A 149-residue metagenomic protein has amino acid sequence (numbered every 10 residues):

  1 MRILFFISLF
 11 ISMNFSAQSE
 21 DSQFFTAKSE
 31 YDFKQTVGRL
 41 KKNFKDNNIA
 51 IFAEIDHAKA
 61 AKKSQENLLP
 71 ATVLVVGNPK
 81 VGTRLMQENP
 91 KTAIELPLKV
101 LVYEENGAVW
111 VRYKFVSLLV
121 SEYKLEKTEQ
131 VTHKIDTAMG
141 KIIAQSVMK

Functional and structural regions predicted by a protein language model:
M1-E20: Bacterial Sec-dependent N-terminal signal peptides
Q18, E95-A108, I143-K149: Short secondary-structure transition/capping segments
Q18-I51, A144: Terminal, regulation- and interaction-focused segments at domain boundaries
K41, F52-L98, V102: Compact, glycine-rich, soluble single-domain proteins
K99-L125: Beta-strand/loop substructures that line and gate deep hydrophobic ligand-binding cavities in soluble
S117-K149: C-terminal partner/receptor-binding element of secreted or periplasmic proteins
